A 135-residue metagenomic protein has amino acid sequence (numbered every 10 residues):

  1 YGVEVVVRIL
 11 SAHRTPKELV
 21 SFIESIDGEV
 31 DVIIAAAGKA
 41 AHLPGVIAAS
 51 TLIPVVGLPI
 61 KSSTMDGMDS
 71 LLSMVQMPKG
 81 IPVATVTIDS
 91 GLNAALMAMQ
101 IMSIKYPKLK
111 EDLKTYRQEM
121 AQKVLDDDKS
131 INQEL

Functional and structural regions predicted by a protein language model:
Y1, G28-E29, I81: Structured helix-beta-strand junction loops
Y1-R14: Glycine-rich phosphate/diphosphate-binding loop of Rossmann-like nucleotide-binding domains
V5-V6, M68-L135: C-terminal binding/interaction regions
I9, L58-K61, A84-T87: Short beta->alpha connector loops at strand-helix junctions that form conserved, small/polar/Pro-enriched
A12-E24: Structural motif
T15-K17, A37-V46, M65-M68, G91-A95: Short glycine/serine/threonine-rich phosphate/pyrophosphate-binding segments that cradle anionic phosphate groups
F22-P59: Glycine-rich phosphate-binding loop
S50-K79: Glycine/small-residue-rich loop that forms an oxyanion/phosphate-binding "nest" at active or ligand-binding sites
